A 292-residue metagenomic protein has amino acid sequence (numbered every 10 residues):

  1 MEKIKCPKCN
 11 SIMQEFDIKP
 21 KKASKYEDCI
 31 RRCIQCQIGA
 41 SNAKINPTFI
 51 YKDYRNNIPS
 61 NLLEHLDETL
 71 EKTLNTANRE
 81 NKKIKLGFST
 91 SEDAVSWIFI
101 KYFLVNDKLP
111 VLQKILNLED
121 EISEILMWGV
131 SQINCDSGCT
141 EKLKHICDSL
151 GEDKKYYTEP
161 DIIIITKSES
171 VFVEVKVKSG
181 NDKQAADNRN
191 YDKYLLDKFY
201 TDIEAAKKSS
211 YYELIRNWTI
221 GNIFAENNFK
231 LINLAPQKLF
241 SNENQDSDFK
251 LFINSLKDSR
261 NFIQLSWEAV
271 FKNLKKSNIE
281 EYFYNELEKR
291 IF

Functional and structural regions predicted by a protein language model:
M1-F292: Charged, terminal alpha-helix-loop-beta segments that serve as non-catalytic nucleic-acid engagement and/or assembly
